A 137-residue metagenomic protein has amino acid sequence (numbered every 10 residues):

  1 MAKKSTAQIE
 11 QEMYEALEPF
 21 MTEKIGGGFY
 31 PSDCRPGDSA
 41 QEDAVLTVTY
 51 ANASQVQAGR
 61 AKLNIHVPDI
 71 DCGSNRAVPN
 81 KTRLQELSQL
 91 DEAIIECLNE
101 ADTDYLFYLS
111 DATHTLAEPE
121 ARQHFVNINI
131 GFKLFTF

Functional and structural regions predicted by a protein language model:
M1-G26, T47-F137: Charged, amphipathic alpha-helical segments and their flanking helix caps
G28-A40: Short acidic low-complexity segments
D38-V48: A short, hydrophobic beta-strand-centered structural micro-motif
